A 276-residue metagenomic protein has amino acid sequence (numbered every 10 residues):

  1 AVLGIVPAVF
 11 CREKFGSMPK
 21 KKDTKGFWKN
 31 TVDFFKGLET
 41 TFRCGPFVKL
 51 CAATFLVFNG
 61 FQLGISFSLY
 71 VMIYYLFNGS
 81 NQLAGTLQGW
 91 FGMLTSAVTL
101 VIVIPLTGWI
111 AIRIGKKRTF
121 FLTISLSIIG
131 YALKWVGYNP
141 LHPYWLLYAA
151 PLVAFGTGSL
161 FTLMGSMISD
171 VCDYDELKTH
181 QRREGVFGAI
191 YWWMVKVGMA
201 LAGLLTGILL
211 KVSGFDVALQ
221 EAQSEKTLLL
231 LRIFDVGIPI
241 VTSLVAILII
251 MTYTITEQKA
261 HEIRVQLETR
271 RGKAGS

Functional and structural regions predicted by a protein language model:
A1-S276: Membrane-embedded alpha-helical bundles of multi-pass transporters/translocases, especially carrier/permease families
